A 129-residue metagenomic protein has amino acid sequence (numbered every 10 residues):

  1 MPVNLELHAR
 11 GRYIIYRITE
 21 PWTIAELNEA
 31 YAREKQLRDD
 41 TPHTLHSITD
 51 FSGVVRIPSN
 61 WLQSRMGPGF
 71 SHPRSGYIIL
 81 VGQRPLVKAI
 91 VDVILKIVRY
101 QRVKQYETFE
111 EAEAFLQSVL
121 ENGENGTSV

Functional and structural regions predicted by a protein language model:
M1-V129: Amphipathic, Lys/Arg-enriched alpha-helical "gate/interface" segment within cytosolic domains that mediates
